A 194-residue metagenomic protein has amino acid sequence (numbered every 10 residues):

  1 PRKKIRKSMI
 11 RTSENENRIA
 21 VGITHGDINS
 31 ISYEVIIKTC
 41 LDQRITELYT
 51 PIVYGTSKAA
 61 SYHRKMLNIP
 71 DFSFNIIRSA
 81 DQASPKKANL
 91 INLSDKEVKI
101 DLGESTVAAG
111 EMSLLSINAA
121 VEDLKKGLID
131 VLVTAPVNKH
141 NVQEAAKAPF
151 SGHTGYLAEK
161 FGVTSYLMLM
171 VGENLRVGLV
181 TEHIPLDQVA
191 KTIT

Functional and structural regions predicted by a protein language model:
R6-H153, T192: Contiguous, glycine/small-aliphatic-enriched amphipathic segments in soluble metabolic enzymes
P51, Y166-L167, L175-G178: Small-molecule pocket liners
G55-K58, K139, E173-L175, I184-L186: Glycine-rich beta-alpha junction loops
S84-S94, V171-H183: Short coil-to-beta-strand
E122-I129, G162-Y166, L186: Alpha-helix capping at helix-to-loop junctions
A158-G172: FAD-binding core/adjacent interface of flavoenzyme oxidoreductases
L179-T194: Glycine-rich phosphate/diphosphate-binding loop of Rossmann-like nucleotide-binding domains
